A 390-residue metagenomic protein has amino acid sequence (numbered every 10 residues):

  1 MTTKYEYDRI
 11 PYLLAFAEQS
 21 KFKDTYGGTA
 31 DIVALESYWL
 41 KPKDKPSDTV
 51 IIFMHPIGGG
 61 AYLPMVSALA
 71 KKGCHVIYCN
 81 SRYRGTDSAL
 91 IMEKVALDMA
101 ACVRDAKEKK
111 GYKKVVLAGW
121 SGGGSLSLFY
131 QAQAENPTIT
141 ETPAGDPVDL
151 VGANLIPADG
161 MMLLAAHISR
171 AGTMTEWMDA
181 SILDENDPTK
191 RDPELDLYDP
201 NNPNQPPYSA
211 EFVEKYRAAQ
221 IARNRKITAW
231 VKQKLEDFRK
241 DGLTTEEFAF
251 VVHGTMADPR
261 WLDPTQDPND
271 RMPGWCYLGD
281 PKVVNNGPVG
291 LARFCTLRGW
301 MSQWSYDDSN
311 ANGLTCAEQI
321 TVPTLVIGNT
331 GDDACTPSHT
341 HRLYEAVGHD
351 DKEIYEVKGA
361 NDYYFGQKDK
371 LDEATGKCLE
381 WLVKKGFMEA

Functional and structural regions predicted by a protein language model:
M1-T49: N-terminal cap/lid segment of alpha/beta-hydrolase-fold proteins
V66-S88: Conserved alpha/beta-hydrolase
D105-E108, K114-N186: Primarily recognizes the serine-hydrolase "nucleophile elbow" in alpha/beta-hydrolase and SGNH/GDSL folds
L150-Y277: Alpha/beta-hydrolase-fold enzymes
T173, D333-H339: Conserved alpha/beta-hydrolase "acid-adjacent" motif
I320, V326-G328, D332: Short beta-strand/loop motif that positions the catalytic acidic residue of the alpha/beta-hydrolase fold
E345-Y363, K377: Catalytic histidine neighborhood in serine/cysteine hydrolases with alpha/beta-hydrolase-type architecture
A360-D372: Catalytic histidine-centered segment of alpha/beta-hydrolase-like enzymes
